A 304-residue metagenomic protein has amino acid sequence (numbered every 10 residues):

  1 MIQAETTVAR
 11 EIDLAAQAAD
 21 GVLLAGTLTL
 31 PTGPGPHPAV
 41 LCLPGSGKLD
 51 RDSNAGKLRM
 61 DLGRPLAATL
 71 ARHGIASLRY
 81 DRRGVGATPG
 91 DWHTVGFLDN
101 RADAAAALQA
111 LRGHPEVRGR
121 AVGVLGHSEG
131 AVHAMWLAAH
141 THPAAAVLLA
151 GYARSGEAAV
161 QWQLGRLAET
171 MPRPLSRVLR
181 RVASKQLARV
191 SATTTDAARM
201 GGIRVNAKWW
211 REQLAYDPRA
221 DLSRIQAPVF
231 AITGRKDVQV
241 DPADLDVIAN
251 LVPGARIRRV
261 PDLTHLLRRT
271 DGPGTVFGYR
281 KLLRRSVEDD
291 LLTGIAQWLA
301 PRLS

Functional and structural regions predicted by a protein language model:
I2-G35: N-terminal cap/lid segment of alpha/beta-hydrolase-fold proteins
G33-T69: Short, surface-exposed "cap/lid" segments of acyl-processing enzymes
P65-A87: Conserved alpha/beta-hydrolase
T94-H114: Alpha/beta-hydrolase active-site loop
A145-R219: Accessory cap/linker subdomain of secreted extracellular hydrolases
I225, A231-T233: Short beta-strand/loop motif that positions the catalytic acidic residue of the alpha/beta-hydrolase fold
V238-D244: Conserved alpha/beta-hydrolase "acid-adjacent" motif
L263-L267, D271-S304: Catalytic active-site module of serine/aspartate enzymes centered on a nucleophile-bearing elbow/loop
